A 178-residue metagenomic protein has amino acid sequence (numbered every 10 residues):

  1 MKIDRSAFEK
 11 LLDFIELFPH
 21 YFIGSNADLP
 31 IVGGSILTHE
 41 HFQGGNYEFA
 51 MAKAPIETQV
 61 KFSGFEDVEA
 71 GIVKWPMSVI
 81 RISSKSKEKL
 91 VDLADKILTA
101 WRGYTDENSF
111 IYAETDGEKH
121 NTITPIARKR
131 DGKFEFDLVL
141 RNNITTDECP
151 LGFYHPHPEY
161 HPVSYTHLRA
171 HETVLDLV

Functional and structural regions predicted by a protein language model:
M1-I23: Helical scaffold of the NTase/Pol beta-like nucleotidyltransferase catalytic core
S6, L37, K133: Short, well-structured alpha-helical interface segments that form or flank functional binding sites
L17-S35, G44-L98, R102: Catalytic or ion-translocation cores adjacent to nucleophile or general acid/base/metal-coordination motifs in diverse
P30-T38, T115-T122: Beta-rich nucleic-acid/ligand-interaction surfaces
G44, V73-S164: Active-site capping/gating regions of soluble enzymes
T166-T173: Conserved small/polar residues in nucleotide/adenosyl-binding loops
L177: Cytosolic catalytic cores of cyclic-nucleotide second-messenger enzymes
